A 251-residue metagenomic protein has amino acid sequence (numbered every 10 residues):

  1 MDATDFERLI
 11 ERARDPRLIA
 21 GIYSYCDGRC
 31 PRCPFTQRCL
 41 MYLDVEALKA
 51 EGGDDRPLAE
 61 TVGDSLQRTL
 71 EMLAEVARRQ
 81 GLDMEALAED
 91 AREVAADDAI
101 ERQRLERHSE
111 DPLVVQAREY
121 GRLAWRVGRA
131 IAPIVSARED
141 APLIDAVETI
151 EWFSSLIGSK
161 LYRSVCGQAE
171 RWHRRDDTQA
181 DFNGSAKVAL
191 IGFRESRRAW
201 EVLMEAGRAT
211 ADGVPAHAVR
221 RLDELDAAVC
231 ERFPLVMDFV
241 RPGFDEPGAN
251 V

Functional and structural regions predicted by a protein language model:
M1-E71: N-terminal cysteine/histidine-rich coordination modules
D44-K49, G53, V76, L87 (+1 more regions): General "foldedness" signal
P57-A95: Hydrophobic/aromatic-rich structural module bridging two neighboring secondary-structure elements via a short loop
A86-V251: Hydrophobic, aromatic-lined core segments that form the binding pocket/scaffold for planar heteroaromatic ligands
